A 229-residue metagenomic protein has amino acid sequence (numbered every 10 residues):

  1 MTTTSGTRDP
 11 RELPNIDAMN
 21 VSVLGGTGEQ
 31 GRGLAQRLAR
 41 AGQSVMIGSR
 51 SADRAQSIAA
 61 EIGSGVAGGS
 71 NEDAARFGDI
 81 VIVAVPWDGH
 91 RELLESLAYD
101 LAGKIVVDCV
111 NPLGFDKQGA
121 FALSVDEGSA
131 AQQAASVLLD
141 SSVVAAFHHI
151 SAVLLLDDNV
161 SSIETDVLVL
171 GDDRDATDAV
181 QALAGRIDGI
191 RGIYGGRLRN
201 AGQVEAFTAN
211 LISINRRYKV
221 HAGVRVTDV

Functional and structural regions predicted by a protein language model:
T2-S57, E61: NAD(P)+-binding Rossmann beta1-loop-alpha1 motif at the extreme N-terminus of oxidoreductases
A18, F77, G103, D140-V143: A glycine-biased structural micro-motif
V23-L24, V83, V169: Hydrophobic Val/Ile/Leu positions in short beta-strands of Rossmann-like dinucleotide-binding domains
G63-G65, N71-I105, C109-Q118: Rossmann-like NAD(P)-binding element
G68, S142-F147, G192-G195: General beta-strand structural signal in soluble alpha/beta enzymes
G119-E127, D157-D175: Short beta-strand and adjoining strand-loop segment in the mid-core of the Rossmann-like NAD(P)-dependent dehydrogenase
V125-H149, L156-N159, T177: Short, glycine-/small-residue-rich phosphate/pyrophosphate-handling segment
T165-V229: Active-site-lining helix/loop region of Rossmann-like oxidoreductase modules
